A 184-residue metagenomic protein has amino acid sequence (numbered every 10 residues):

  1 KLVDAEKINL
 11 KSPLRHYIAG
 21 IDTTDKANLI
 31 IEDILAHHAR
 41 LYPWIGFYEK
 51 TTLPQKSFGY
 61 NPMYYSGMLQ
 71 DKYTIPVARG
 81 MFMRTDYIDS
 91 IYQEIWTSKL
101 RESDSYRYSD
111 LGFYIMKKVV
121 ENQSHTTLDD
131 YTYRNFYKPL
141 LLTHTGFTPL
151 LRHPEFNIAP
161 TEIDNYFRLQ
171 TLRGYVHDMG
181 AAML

Functional and structural regions predicted by a protein language model:
K1-K11, F113-E121: Active-site SXXK
V3-D4, R15, A19-D22, A36-A39: Generic short alpha-helical segment signal, independent of protein family or function, capturing local helix propensity
N9-D25, P139: Short, glycine/proline-biased beta-turn/loop segments that scaffold the active-site neighborhood
K26-L184: Short, surface-exposed loop or secondary-structure junction motifs that flank catalytic or metal-binding residues
